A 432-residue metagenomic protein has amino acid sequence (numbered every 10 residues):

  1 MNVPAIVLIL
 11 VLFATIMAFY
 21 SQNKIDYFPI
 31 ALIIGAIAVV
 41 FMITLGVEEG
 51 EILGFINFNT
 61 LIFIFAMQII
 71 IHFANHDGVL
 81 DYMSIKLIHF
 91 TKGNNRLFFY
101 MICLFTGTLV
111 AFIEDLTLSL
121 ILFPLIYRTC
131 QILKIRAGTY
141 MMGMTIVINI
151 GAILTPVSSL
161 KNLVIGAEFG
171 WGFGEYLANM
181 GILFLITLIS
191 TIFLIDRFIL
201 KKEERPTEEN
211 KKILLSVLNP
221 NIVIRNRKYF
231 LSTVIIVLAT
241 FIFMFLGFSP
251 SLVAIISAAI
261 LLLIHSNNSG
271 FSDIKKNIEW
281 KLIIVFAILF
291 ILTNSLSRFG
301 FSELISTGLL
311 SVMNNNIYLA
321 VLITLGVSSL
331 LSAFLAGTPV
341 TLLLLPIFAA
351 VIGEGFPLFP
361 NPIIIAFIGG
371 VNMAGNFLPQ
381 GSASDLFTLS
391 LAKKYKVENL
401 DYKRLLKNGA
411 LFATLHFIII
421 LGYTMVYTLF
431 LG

Functional and structural regions predicted by a protein language model:
M1-L10, I56-I69, A111-S119, L183-L185 (+5 more regions): Structural signature of hydrophobic alpha-helical transmembrane segments
M1-L10, Y82-I85, H89-F90, I199-V234 (+3 more regions): Intrinsically disordered, low-complexity non-transmembrane regions of multi-pass membrane transporters
M1-P4, N23-Y27, E49-T60, F173-L183 (+6 more regions): Interfacial loop-to-helix junctions that mark the boundaries of transmembrane helices in multi-pass membrane
P4-M17, N23-L45, N57-I69, Y229-T240 (+2 more regions): Hydrophobic mid-bilayer segments of alpha-helices in multi-pass membrane transport proteins, especially secondary
T15-I25, F105-E114, T145-V157, F243-G247 (+2 more regions): Transmembrane alpha-helix interface/packing and boundary motifs in multi-pass membrane proteins, characterized by
S21, I135-G138, M142, L154-T155 (+3 more regions): Juxtamembrane and boundary regions of transmembrane helices in multi-pass small-molecule transporters and channels
V47-L133, W280-G355, F359: Membrane-embedded alpha-helical segments and adjacent helix-loop junctions characteristic of multi-pass solute
T117-R128, M141, T155-F169, I305-T307 (+3 more regions): Re-entrant/interfacial helical elements at transmembrane boundaries that shape and gate the permeation pathway
